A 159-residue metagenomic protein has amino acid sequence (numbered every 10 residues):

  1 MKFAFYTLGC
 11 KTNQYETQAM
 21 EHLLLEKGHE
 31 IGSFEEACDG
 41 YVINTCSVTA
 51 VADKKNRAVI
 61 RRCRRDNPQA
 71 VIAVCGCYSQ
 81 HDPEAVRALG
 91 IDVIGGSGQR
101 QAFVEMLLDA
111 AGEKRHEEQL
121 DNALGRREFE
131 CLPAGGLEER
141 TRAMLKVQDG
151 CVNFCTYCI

Functional and structural regions predicted by a protein language model:
M1-I159: Proteins enriched for Cys/Gly/acidic motifs involved in redox and nucleic-acid/cofactor modification
